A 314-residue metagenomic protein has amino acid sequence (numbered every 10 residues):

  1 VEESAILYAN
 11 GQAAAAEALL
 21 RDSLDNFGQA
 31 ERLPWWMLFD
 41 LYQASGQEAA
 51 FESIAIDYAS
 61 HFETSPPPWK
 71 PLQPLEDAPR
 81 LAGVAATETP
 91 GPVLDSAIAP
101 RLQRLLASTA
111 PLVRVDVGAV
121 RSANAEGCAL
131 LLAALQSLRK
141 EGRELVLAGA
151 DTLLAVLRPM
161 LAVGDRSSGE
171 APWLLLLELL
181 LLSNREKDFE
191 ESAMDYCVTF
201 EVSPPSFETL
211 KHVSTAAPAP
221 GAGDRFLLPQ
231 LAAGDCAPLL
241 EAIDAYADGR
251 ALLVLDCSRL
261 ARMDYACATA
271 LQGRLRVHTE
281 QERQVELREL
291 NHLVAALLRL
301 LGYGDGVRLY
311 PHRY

Functional and structural regions predicted by a protein language model:
V1, A30-W35, S168-A171: Generic helix N-cap/helix-start motif at coil->alpha-helix transitions
V1, S60-A97, M194-P229, A233-A237 (+1 more regions): Intrinsic disorder/low-complexity detector
V1-A15, N26: Alpha-helical segment of the N-proximal tetratricopeptide repeat
A9-N10, A44, K140, L182: Alpha-helix C-terminal capping/termination sites
A14, E48, A55, T64-S65 (+4 more regions): Alpha-helical solenoid scaffolds in eukaryotic macromolecular assemblies
A16-L24, M37-L41, I98-L102, L106 (+2 more regions): Amphipathic alpha-helical interaction surfaces in cytosolic regulatory modules
N26-F27, F62-P66, L157, G164 (+1 more regions): Alpha-helical junction/boundary sensor with strong preference for TPR arrays
Q43-P66, L177-V202: TPR/TPR-like (Sel1-like) alpha-helical repeat modules
